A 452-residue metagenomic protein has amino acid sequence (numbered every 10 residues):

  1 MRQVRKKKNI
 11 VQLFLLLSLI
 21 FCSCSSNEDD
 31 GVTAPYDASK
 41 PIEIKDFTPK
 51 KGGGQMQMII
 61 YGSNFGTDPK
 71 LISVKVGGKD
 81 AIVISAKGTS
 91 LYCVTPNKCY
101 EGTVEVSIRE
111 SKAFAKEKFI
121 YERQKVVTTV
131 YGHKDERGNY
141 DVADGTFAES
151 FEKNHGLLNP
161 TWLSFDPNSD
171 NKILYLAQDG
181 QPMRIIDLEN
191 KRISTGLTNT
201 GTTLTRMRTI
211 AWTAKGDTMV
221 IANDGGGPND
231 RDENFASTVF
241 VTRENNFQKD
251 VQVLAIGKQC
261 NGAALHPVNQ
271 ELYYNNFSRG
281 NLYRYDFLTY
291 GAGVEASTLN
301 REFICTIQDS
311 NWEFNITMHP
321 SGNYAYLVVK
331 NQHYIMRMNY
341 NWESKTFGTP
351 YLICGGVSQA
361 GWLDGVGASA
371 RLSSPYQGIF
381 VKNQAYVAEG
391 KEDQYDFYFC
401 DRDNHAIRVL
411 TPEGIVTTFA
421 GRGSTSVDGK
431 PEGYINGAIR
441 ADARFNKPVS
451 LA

Functional and structural regions predicted by a protein language model:
I20-S23: C-terminal motif of bacterial Sec signal peptides marking the signal peptidase cleavage site
S25-P69, S111-T129: Beta-strand/beta-sandwich contexts
M58-G62, V74, L91-C93, T103-I108: A structural motif
I60, R123-N159, N190-R208, G225-G227 (+5 more regions): Gly/Pro-rich loop segments of beta-rich domains
L163-F165, I210, A263, I316-M318 (+2 more regions): Hydrophobic core register within WD40 beta-propeller blades
N168, A177-G180, K215, A222-G226 (+8 more regions): Short loop/turn segments immediately following the C-termini of beta-strands
I173-L174, M219, L272, A325 (+1 more regions): Hydrophobic beta-strand positions that form the internal "hydrophobic ladder" of WD40/Gbeta-like beta-propeller blades
Q181-I185, F235-V241, G280-D286, H333-R337 (+4 more regions): A short loop-to-beta-strand structural motif that recurs across blades of beta-propeller domains
